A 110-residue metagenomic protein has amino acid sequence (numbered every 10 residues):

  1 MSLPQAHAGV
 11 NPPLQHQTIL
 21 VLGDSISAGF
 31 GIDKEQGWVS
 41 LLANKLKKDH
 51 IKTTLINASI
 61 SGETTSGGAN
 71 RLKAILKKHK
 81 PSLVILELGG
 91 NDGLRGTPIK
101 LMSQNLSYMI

Functional and structural regions predicted by a protein language model:
A6-S61, R71-K80: Serine-esterase "nucleophile elbow" of acetyl-processing enzymes
S25-A28, I60-T65, G90-R95, L101: Solvent-exposed loop/turn segments at secondary-structure junctions within structured extracellular/periplasmic domains
A69-I110: Alpha-helical cap/lid subdomain in secreted, periplasmic, or secretory-pathway luminal O-acyl-processing enzymes
